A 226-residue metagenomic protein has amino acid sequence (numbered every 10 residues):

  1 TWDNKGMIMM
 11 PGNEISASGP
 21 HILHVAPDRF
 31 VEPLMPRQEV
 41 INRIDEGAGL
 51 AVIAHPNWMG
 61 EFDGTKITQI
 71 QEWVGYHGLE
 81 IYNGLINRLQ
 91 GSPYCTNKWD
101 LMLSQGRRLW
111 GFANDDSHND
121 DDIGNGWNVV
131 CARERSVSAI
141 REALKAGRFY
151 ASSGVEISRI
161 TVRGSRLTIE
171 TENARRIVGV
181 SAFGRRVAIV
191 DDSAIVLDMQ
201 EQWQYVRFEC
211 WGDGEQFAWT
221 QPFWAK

Functional and structural regions predicted by a protein language model:
T1-G75, E80-W99, Q105, F112-D120 (+5 more regions): A metal-dependent hydrolase metal-coordination microenvironment
Q105-W110, D115-K226: C-terminal functional module detector
